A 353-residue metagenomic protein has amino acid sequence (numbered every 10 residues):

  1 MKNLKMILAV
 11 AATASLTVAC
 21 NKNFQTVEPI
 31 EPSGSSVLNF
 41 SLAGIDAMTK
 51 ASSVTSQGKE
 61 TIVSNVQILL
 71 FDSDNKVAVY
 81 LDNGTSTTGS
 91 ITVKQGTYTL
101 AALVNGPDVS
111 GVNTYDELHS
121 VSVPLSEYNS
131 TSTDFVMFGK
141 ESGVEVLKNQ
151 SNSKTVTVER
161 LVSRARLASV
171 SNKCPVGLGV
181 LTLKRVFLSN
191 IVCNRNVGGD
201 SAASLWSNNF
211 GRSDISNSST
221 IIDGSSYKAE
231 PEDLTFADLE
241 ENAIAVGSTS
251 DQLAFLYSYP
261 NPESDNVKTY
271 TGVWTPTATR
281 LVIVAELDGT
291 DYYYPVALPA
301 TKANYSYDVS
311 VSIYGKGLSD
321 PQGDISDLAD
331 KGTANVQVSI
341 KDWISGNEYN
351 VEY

Functional and structural regions predicted by a protein language model:
M1-V18: Sec-dependent bacterial lipoprotein signal peptides
C20-Y353: Extracytoplasmic cysteine-anchoring/structural motifs
